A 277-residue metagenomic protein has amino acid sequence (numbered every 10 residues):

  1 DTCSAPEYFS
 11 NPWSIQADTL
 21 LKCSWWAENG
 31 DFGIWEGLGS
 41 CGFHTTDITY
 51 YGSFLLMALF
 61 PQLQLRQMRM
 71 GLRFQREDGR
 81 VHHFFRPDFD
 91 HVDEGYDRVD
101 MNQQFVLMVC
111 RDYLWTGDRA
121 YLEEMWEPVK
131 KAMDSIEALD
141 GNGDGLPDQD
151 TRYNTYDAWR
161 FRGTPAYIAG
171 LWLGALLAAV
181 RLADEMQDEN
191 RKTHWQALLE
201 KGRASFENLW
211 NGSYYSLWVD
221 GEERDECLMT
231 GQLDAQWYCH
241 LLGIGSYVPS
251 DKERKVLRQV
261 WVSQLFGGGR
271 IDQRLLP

Functional and structural regions predicted by a protein language model:
D1-S40, Q62-R73: Low-complexity, Ser/Thr/Pro/Gly-enriched N-terminal "stalk/linker" regions
P6, N11, I15, W26-G33 (+4 more regions): Catalytic cores of carbohydrate-active enzymes
G30, L38-Q149, G163-A183, Q196 (+3 more regions): Aromatic-rich carbohydrate-recognition surfaces in CAZymes
